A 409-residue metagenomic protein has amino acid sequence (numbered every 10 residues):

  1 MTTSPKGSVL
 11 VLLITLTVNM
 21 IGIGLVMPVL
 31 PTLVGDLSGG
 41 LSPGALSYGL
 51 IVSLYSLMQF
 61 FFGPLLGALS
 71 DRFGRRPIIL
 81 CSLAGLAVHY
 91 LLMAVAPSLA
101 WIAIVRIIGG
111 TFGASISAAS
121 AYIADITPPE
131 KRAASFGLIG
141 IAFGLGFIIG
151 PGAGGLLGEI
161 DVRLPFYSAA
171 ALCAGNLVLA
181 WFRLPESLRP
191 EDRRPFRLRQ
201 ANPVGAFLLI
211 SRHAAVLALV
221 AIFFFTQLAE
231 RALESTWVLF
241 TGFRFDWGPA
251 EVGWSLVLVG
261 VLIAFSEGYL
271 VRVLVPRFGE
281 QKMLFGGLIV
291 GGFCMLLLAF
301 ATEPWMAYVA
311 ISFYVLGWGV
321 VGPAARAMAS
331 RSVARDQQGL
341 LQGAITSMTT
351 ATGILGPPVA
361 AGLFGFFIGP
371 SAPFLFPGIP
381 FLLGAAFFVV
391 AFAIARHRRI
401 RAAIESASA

Functional and structural regions predicted by a protein language model:
T2-P5, P185-I222, R244, A409: Juxtamembrane intracellular "pre-TM" segments in multi-pass secondary transporters
V29-A45, S235-V252: Short amphipathic helix-loop junctions that connect adjacent transmembrane helices in Major Facilitator Superfamily/SLC
F62-G74, S266-E280: Helix-to-loop junctions at the C-terminal end of transmembrane segments in multipass secondary transporters
G74, V95-A100, D246, F300-T302: Helix-breaking motifs and short loop linkers at transmembrane-helix boundaries and internal kinks in secondary membrane
P77-L92, K282-L297: Structural signature of the two symmetry-related core transmembrane helices
V105-G144: Cytoplasmic helix-loop-helix junction between adjacent transmembrane helices in 12-TM secondary transporters
G158-A171, G362-A386: A membrane-interface helix-boundary motif in multi-pass transporters
L177-R183, L382-A409: Multi-pass alpha-helical transporter architecture, strongest for 12-TM Major Facilitator/SLC carriers used
